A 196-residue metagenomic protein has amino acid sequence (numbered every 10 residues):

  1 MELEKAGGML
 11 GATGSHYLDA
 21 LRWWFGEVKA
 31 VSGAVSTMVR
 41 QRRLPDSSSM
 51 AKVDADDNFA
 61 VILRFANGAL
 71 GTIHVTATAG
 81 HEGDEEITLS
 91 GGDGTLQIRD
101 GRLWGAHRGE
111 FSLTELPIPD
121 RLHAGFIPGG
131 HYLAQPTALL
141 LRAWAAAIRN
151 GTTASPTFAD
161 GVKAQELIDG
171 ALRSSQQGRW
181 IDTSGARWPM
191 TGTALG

Functional and structural regions predicted by a protein language model:
M1-K52, G178: Predominantly a Rossmann-like dinucleotide-binding segment in NAD(P)-dependent oxidoreductases
L10-G14, S155-V162: Conserved loop-to-helix N-cap of the C-terminal "lid" that shapes the substrate pocket in Rossmann-like
S15, H74-E82: Glycine-rich phosphate/pyrophosphate-binding beta-alpha loops
Y17-L18, T137, L141-R142, I168-D169: A general structural signal for well-ordered alpha-helical segments in protein cores
E27, V35-R40, N67-A69, A77-A79 (+1 more regions): Glycine-rich beta-alpha junction loops
R40-K52, A60, F65, E85-T88 (+2 more regions): C-terminal glycine/acidic-rich active-site capping loop/insertion
K52-A55, K163: Short loop/turn motifs at secondary-structure junctions and domain boundaries
L167-Q177: Short arginine-rich
